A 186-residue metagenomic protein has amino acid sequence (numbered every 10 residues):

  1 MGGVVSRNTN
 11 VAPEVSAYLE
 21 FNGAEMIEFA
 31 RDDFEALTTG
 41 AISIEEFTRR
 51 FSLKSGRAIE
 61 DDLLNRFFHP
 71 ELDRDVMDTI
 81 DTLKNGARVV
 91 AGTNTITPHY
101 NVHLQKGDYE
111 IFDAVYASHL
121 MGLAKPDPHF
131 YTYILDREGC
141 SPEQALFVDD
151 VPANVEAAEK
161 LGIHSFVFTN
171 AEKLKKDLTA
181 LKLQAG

Functional and structural regions predicted by a protein language model:
M1-D32, L53-R57, K160: Active-site neighborhood of HAD-like aspartate-dependent phosphohydrolases
P13, R49, D81, T132: Active-site phosphate/pyrophosphate- and oxyanion-stabilizing loops and adjacent acidic/basic residues in soluble
V15, A30, F47-S52, H99-H103: Hydrophobic alpha-helical core bundles mediating ligand binding, dimerization, or RNAP-core interactions
D33, L37-D78: Metal-dependent phosphoesterase signature
D62-V90, P128, A171: Short, acidic loop-to-helix structural element flanking the phosphoryl-transfer center in phosphate-processing enzymes
I96-T97, N101-G186: Asp-based, Mg2+/Mn2+-dependent phosphohydrolase catalytic module
